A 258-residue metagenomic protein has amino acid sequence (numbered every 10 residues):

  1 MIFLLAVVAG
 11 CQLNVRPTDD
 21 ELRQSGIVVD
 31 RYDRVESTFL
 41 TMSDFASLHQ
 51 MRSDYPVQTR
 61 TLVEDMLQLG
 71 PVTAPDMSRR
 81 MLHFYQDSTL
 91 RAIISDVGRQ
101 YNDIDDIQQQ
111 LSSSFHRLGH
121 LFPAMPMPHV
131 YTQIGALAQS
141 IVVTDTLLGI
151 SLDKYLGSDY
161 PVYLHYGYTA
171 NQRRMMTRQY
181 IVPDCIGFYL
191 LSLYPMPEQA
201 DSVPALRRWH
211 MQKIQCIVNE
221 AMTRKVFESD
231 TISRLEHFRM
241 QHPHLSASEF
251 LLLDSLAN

Functional and structural regions predicted by a protein language model:
M1-L4: Sec-dependent signal peptide recognition, specifically the positively charged N-region followed immediately by
V7-G10: C-terminal motif of bacterial Sec signal peptides marking the signal peptidase cleavage site
Q12-H83: N-terminal mature-domain "stem" immediately C-terminal to a signal peptide or N-terminal signal-anchor/transmembrane
R80-N258: Acidic/His-rich structured neighborhood in mature extracellular/periplasmic domains
